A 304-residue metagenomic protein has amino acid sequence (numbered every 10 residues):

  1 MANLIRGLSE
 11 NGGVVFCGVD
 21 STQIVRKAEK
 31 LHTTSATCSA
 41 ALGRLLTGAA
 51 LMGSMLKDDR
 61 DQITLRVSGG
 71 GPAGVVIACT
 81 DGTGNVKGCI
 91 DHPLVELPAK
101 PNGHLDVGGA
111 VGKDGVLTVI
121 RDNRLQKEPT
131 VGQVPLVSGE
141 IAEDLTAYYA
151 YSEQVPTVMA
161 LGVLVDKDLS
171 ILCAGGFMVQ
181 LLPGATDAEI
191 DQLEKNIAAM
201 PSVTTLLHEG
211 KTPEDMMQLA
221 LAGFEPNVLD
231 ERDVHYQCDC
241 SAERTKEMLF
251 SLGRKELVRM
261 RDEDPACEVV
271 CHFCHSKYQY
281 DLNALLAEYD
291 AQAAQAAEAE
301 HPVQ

Functional and structural regions predicted by a protein language model:
M1-D230, E298-Q304: Interaction interfaces in information-processing and related assembly proteins
A198-Q304: Cys/His-clustered metal-coordination modules, chiefly Zn-binding fingers
